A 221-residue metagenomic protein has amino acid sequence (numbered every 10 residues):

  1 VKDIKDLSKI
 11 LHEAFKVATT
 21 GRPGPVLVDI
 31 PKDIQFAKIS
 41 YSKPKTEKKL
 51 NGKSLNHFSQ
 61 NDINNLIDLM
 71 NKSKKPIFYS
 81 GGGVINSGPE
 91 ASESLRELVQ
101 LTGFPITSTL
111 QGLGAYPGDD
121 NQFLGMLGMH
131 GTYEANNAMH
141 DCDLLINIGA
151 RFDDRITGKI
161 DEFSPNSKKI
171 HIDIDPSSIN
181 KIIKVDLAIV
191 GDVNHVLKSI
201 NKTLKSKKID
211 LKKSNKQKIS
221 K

Functional and structural regions predicted by a protein language model:
V1-K45, L66-L69, N136-I170, S199-T203: Structural signature of the thiamine diphosphate
K5, N64, D68, S73 (+1 more regions): Phosphate/pyrophosphate-binding active-site segments
D29, G103-L110, I170-D173: Short internal beta-strands
I30-Q35, G82-V84, L113, P176: Glycine-rich beta-alpha junction loops
K32-F58, L211-K218: Aromatic-enriched
A37-K43, G88-S94, P117-Q122, I156-I160 (+2 more regions): Short acidic, glycine/serine/threonine-rich loops at helix termini
F58-N61, N65-L145: Anionic-ligand anchoring segments at beta-strand to alpha-helix junctions in alpha/beta enzyme folds, i.e., glycine
E93-T102, T157-P176: A short, gly/pro- and small-residue-rich
